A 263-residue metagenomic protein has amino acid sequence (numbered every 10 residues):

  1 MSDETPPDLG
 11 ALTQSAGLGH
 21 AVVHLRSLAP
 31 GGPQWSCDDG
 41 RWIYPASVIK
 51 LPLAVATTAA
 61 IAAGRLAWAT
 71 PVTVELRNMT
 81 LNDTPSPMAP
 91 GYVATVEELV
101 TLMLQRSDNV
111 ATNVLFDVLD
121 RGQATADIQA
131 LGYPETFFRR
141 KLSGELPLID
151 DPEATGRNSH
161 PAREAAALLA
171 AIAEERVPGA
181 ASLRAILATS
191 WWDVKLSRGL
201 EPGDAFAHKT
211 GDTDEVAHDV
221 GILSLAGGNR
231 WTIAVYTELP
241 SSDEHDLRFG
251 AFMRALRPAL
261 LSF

Functional and structural regions predicted by a protein language model:
M1-Y44, A255: Beta-lactamase-like hydrolase cores
S2-A11, Q34, L168, I172-V194 (+2 more regions): Structured C-terminal helix/loop/strand segments within mature extracytoplasmic catalytic/sensor domains
G10, L18-H20, Y92, F116-L169: Mid-domain, small-residue-enriched loop/turn segments at the edges of structured enzyme/sensor domains
S36-D39, T95-E97, R106-A111, L146-E153: Flexible glycine/proline-enriched surface loops and loop-helix/loop-strand junctions
C37-Y44, P85-A89, V100, P152-A154: A short glycine/serine-rich beta->alpha loop
Y44-V72, I233: Active-site SXXK
A63-A89: Short, glycine/proline-biased beta-turn/loop segments that scaffold the active-site neighborhood
M79-L115: Conserved catalytic neighborhood of penicillin-recognizing serine enzymes
